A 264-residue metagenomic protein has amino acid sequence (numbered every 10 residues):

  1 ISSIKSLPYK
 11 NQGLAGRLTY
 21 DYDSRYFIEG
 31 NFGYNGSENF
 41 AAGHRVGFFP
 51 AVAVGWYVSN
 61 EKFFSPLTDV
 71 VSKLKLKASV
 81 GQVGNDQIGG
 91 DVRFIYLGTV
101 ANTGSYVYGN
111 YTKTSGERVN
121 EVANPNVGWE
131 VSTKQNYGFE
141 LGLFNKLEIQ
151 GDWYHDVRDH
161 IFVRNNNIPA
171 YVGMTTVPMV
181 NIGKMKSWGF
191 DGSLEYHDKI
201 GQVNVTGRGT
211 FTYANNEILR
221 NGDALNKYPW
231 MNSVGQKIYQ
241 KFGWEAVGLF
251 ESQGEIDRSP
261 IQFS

Functional and structural regions predicted by a protein language model:
I1-E245: Extracellular/periplasmic, surface-exposed regions of secreted and cell-surface proteins
S252: Aromatic-residue-lined binding/catalytic grooves and analogous aromatic/hydrophobic interfacial grooves in multimeric
